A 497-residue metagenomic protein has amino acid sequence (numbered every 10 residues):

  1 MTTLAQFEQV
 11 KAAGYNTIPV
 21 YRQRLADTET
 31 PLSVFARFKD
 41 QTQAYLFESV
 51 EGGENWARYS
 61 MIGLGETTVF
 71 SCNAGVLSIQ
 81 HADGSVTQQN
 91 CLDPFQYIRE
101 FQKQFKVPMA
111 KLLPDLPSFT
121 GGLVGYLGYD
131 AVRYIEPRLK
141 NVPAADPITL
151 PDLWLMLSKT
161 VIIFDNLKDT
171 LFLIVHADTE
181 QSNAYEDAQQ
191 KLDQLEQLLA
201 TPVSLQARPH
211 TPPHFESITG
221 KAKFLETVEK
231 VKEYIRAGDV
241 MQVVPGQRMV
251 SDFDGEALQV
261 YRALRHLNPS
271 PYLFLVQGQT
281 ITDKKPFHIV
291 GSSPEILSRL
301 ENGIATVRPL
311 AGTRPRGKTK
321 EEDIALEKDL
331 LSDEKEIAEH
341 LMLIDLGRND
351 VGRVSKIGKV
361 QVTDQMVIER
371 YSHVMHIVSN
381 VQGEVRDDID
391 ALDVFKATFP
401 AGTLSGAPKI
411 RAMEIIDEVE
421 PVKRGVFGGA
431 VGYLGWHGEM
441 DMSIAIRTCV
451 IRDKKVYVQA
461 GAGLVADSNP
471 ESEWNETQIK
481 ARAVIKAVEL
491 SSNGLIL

Functional and structural regions predicted by a protein language model:
M1-L497: Extended alpha-helical targeting/anchoring segments, especially N-terminal organellar/secretory targeting helices
